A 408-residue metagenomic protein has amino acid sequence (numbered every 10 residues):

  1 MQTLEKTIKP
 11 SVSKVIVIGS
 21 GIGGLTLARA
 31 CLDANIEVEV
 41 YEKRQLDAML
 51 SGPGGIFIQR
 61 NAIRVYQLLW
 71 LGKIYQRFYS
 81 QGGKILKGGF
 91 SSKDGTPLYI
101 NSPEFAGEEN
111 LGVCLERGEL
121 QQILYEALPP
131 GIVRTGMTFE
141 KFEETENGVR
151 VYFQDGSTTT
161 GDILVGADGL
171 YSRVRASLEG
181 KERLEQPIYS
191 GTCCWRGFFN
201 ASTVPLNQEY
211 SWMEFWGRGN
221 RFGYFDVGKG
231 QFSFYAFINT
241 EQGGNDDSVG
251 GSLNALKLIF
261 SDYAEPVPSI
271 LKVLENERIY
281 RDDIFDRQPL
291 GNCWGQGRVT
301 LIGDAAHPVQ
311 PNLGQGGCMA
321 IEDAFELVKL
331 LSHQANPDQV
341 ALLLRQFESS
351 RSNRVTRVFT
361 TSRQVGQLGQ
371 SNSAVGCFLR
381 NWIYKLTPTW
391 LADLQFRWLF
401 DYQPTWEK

Functional and structural regions predicted by a protein language model:
Q2-S13, R77, S269, G291 (+2 more regions): C-terminal helical "tail/cap" subdomain of flavin- and related membrane-associated enzymes
Q2-V15, A30-L32, Q59-F198, E241-K257 (+1 more regions): Conserved N-terminal helical subregion
V17-E37, Y41-R44, V165-G166, W195 (+1 more regions): Conserved mid-domain beta->alpha element of the FAD-binding
L46-R64: Conserved N-terminal glycine-rich FAD pyrophosphate-binding loop of Rossmann-like flavoproteins
R77-Q81, I132, S261-R278, P337-R345: Acidic/histidine metal-binding catalytic segments
E144-T145, F225-V227: Short beta-strand micro-motifs enriched in acidic
T192-F225, D247-S248: Flavin-dependent oxidoreductases
L206, R218-N220, V227-F232, A236-L313 (+1 more regions): FAD/FMN-dependent oxidoreductases across multiple families
